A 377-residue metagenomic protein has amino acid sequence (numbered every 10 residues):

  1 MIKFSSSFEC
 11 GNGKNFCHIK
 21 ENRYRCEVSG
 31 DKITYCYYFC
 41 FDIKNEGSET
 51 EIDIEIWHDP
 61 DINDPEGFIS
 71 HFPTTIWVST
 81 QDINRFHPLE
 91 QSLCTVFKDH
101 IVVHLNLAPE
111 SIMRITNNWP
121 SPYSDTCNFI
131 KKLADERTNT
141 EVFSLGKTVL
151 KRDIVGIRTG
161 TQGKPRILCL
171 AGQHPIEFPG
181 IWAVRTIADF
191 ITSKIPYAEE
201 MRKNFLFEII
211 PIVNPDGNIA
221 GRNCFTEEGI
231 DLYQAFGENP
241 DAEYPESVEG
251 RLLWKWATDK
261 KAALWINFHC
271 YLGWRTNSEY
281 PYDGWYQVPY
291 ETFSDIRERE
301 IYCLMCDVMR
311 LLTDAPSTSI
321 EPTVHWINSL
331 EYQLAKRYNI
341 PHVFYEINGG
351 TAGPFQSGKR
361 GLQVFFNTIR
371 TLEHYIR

Functional and structural regions predicted by a protein language model:
M1-P109: Extreme N-terminal flexible tails
K32-Y35, G146-D153, H325-W326: A short catalytic or substrate-binding loop motif that flags glycine-/basic-rich loops and adjacent residues that bind
P88-C94, T138-L145, D314-P322: Short secondary-structure junctions
C94-K147, Q162: Extended acidic/polar, glycine-enriched regions that form or flank non-catalytic beta-rich accessory modules
P120, N277-Y290, E321-R377: Active-site-adjacent mobile loop/cap segments within catalytic or ligand-binding domains
E141-I157, G163-C306, H342-G349: Active-site/substrate-binding loop(s) of hydrolase catalytic cores
I219-T226, L311-L330, L334: Active site of divalent-metal-dependent phosphoester/diester hydrolases
L252, E300, L304-L312, N367-T371 (+1 more regions): Generic non-transmembrane alpha-helical segments
